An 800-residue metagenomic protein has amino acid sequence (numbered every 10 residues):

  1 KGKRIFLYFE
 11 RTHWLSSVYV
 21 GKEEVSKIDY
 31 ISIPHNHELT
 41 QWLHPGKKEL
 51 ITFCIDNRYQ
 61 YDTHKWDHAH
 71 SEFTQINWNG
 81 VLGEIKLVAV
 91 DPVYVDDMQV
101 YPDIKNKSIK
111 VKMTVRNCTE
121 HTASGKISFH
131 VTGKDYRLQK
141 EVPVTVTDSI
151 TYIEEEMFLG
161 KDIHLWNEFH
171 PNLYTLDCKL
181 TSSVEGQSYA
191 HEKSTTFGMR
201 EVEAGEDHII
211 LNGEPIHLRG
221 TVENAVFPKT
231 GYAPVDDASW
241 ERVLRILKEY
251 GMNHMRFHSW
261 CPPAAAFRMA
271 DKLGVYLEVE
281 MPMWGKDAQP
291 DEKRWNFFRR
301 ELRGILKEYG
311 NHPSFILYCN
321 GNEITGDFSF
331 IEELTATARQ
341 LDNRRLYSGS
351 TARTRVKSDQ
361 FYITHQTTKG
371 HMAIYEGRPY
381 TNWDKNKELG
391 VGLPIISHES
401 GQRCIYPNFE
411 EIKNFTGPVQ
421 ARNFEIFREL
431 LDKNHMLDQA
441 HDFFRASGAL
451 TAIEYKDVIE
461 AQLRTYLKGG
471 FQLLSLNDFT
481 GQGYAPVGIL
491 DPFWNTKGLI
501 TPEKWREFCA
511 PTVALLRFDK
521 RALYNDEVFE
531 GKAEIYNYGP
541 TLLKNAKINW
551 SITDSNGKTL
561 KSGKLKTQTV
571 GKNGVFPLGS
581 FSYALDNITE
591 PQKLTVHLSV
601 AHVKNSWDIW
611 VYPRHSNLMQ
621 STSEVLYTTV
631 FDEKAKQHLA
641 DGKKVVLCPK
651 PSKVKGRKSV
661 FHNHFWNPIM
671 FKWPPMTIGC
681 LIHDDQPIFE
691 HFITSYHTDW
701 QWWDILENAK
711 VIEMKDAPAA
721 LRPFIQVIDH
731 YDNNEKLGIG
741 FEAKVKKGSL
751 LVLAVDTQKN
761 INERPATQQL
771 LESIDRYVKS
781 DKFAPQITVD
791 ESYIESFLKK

Functional and structural regions predicted by a protein language model:
K1-Y94, C118, Y276-E278: Accessory beta-strand-rich segments of carbohydrate-active enzymes
K3, L43-K48, Y61, T122 (+4 more regions): Short glycine/proline/serine/threonine-rich loop/turn segments at secondary-structure transition edges
V20, S108-T145, I153, V528-T567 (+2 more regions): Beta-strand-rich binding/interaction modules
D177-L247: N-terminal carbohydrate-binding accessory modules
L244-L247, H254-L490: Substrate-binding/catalytic cleft of secreted carbohydrate-active enzymes, primarily glycoside hydrolases
L341, L474-G539: Aromatic-rich peripheral "rim/lid" segments of glycoside hydrolase catalytic domains that contact and position glycan
T622-N667, K747-S749, I774: Short alpha-beta junction capping motif
P651-K655, N667-P765, K782-K800: Catalytic beta-strand/loop cores that center a nucleophilic Ser/Cys/Thr and support acyl-enzyme chemistry
